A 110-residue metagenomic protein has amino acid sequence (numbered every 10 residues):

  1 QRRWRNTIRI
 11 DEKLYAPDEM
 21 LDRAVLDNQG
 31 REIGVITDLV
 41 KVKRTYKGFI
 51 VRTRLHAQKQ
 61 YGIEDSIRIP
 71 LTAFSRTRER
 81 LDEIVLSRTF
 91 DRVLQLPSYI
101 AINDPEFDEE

Functional and structural regions predicted by a protein language model:
Q1-E110: Peripheral interaction segments used for macromolecular assembly
